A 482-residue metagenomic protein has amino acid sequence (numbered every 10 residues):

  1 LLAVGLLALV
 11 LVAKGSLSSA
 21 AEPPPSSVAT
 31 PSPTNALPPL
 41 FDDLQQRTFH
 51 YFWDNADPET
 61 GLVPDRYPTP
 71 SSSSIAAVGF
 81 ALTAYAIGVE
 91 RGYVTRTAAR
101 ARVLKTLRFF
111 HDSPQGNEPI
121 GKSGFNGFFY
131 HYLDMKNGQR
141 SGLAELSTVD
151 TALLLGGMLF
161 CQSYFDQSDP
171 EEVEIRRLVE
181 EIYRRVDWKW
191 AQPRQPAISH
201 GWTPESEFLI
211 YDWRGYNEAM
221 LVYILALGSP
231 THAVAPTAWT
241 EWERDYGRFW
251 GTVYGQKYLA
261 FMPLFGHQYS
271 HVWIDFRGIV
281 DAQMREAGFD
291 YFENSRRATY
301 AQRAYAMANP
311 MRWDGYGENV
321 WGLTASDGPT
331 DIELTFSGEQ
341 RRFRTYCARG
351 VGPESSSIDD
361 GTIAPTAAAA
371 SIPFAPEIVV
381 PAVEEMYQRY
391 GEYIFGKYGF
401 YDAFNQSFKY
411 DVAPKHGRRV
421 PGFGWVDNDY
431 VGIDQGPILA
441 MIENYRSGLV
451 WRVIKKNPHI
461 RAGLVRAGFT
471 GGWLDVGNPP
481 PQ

Functional and structural regions predicted by a protein language model:
L1-L2, Y430: Structural motif
L2-K14: Bacterial N-terminal signal peptides
L9, E22-P25: Intrinsically disordered, low-complexity Ser/Thr- and Pro-rich stretches
G15-A21: Boundary at the C-terminal end of the N-terminal hydrophobic targeting segment
S27-Q482: Ser/Thr/Asn(+Pro)-rich, low-complexity disordered segments
